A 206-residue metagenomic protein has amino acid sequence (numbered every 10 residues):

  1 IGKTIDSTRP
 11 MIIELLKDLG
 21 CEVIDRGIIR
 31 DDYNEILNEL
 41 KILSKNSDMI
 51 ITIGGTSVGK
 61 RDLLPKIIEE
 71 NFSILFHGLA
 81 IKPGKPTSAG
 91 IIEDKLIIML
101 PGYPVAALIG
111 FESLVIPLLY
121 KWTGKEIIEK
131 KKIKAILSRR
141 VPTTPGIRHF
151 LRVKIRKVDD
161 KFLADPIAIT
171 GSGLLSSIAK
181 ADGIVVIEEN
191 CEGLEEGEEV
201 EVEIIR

Functional and structural regions predicted by a protein language model:
I1-I42: Glycine-rich phosphate/diphosphate-binding loop of Rossmann-like nucleotide-binding domains
I28-D31, G55-T56, L79-P86: Short, ordered loop/turn segments at secondary-structure junctions
I36-N38, D62-P65, I91: Short acidic, glycine/serine/threonine-rich loops at helix termini
S47: An anion/phosphate-binding loop that grips the pyrophosphate of nucleotide cofactors and donors
G55-R61, G102-P104: Short glycine-rich anion-binding loops that position phosphate/pyrophosphate groups of nucleotides and phosphorylated
G59-N71: Short Gly/Thr/Asp-enriched flexible loops that form oxyanion-binding sites at enzyme active sites
E69-R206: Flexible glycine/proline-rich
